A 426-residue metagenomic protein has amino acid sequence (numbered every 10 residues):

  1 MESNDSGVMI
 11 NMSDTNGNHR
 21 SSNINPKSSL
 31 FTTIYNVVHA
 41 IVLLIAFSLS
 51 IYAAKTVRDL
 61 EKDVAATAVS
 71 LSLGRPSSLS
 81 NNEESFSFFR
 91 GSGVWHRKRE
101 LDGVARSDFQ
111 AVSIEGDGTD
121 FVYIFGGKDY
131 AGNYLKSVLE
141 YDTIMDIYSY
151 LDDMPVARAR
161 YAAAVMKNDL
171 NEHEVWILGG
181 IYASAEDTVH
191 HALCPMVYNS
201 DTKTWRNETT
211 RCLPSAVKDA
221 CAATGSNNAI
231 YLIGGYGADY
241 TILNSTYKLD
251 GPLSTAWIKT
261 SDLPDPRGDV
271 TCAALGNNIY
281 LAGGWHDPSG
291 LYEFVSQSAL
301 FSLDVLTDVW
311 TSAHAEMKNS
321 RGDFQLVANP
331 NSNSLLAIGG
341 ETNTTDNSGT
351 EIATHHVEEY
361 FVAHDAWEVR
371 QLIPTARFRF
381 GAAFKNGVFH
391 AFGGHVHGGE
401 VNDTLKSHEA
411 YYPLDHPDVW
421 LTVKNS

Functional and structural regions predicted by a protein language model:
M1-S28: Intrinsically disordered cytoplasmic terminal tails of membrane proteins
V8-I10, I24, I34, V64 (+1 more regions): Short hydrophobic transmembrane-like helices used for membrane targeting/insertion
P26-V42: N-terminal Sec-pathway targeting helices
N36-H39, A46, S50-S426: Kelch-like beta-propeller repeat domains
